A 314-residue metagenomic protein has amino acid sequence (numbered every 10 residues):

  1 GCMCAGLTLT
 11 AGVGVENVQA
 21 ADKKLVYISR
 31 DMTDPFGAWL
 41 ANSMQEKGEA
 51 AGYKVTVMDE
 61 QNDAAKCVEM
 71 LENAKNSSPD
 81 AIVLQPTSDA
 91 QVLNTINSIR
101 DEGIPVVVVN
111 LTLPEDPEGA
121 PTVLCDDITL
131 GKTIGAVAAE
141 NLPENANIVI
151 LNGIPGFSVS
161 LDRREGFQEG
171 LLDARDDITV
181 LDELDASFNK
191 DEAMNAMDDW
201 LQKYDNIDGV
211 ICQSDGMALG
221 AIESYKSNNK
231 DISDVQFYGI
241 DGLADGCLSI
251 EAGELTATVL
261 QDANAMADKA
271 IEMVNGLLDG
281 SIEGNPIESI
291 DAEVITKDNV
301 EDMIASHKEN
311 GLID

Functional and structural regions predicted by a protein language model:
G1-K24, E49-A50, K54, N94-I104 (+2 more regions): Short, low-complexity disordered leader/linker segments with a strong preference for bacterial N-terminal type II
K23-A51, V55-N73, S77, Q85-D89 (+2 more regions): Extracytoplasmic "Venus flytrap"
F36-A51, L130-I134, S158-I178, E192 (+3 more regions): Short, solvent-exposed amphipathic alpha-helices that sit in or adjacent to ligand/effector-binding or catalytic
E49-E60, I148-I150, L171-A186, K190: Short beta-strand elements in bilobed, periplasmic/extracellular small-molecule ligand-binding domains
C67, V123-I148, D162, K190-M194 (+2 more regions): Hydrophobic alpha-helical segments within soluble ligand-binding/sensing domains
A81-D101, F167, D182, A186-L248: Hydrophobic alpha-helical
D89-T129, V137-E140, N147, G153 (+3 more regions): Flexible loop/hinge segments that line or gate small-molecule binding clefts
L113, L151, P155-V159, G170-D177 (+1 more regions): Hinge/cleft segment of the Venus flytrap/periplasmic-binding protein
